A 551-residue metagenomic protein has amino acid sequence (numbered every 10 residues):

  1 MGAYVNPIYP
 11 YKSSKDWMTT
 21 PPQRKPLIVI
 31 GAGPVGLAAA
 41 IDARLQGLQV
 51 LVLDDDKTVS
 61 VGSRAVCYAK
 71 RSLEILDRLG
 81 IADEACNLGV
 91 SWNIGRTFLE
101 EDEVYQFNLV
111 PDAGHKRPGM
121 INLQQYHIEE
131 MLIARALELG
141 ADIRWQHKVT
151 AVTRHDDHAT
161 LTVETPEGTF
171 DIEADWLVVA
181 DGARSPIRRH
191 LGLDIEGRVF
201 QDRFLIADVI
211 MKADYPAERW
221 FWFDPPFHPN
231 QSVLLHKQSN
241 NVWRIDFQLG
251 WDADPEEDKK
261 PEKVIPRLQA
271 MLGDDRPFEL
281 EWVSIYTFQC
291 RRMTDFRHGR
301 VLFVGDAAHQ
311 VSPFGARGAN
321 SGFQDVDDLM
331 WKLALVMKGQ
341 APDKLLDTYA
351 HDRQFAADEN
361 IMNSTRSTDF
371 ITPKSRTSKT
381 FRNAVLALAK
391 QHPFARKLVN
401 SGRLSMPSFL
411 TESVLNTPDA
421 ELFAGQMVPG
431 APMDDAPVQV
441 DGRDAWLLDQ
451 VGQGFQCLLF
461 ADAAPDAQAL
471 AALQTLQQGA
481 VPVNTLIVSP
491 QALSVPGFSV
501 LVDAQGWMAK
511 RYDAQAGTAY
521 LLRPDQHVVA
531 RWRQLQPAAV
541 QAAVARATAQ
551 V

Functional and structural regions predicted by a protein language model:
M1-I30, L45-Q46, F98-D102, E130 (+2 more regions): Helical substrate-recognition/capping region of FAD-dependent monooxygenase/halogenase enzymes
N6-Y9, L88, S239-N241, P255-S321 (+5 more regions): FAD/FMN-dependent oxidoreductases across multiple families
Q23-K25, E167-W176: Core beta-strand elements of the Rossmann-like FAD/NAD(P) dinucleotide-binding domain in flavoenzyme oxidoreductases
G36-L37: N-terminal Rossmann-fold NAD(P) dinucleotide-binding loop
R44-A65: Glycine-rich FAD pyrophosphate-binding loop
V61-L137: Active-site-adjacent segment of FAD-dependent monooxygenases/related oxidoreductases
E103, A134, W176, A180-F288: Conserved FAD-binding catalytic core of PHBH/FMO-like flavoproteins
W145-T160: A conserved short coil-to-beta-strand element within the FAD-binding core of flavoproteins
